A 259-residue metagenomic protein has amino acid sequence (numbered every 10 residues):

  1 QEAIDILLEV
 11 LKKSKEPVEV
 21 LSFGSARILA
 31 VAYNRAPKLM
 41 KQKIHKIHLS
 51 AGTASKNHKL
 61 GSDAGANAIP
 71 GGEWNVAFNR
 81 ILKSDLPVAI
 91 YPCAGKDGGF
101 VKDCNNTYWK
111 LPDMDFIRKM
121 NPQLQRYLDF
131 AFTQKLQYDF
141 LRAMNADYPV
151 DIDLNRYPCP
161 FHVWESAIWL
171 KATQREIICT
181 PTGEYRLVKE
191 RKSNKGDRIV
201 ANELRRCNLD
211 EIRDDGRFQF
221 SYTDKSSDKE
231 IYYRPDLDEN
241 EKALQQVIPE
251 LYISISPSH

Functional and structural regions predicted by a protein language model:
Q1-N106, L111, G196-I199, R205-C207: Active-site histidine-anchored catalytic micro-motif
A68-G72, V76, K83-H259: Conformational coupling and interaction surfaces
